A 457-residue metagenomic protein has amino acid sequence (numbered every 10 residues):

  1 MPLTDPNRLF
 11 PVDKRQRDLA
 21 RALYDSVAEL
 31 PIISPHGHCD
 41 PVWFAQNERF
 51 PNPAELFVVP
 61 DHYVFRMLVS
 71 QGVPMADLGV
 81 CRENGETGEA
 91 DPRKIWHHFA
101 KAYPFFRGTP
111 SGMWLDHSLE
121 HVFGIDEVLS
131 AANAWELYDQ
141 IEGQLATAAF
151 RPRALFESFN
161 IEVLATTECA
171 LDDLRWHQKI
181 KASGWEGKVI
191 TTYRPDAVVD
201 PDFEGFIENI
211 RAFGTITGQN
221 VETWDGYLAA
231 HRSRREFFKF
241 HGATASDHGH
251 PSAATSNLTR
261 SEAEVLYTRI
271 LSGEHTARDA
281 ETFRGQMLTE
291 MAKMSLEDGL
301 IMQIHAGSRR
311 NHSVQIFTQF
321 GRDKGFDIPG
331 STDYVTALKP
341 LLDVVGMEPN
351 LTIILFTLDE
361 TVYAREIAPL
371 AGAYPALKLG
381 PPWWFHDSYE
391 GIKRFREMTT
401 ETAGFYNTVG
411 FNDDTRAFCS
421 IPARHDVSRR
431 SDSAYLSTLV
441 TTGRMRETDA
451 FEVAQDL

Functional and structural regions predicted by a protein language model:
P2-I33, G37-D298, M347-T361, A368-L457: Metal-cofactor-binding active-site regions of metalloenzymes
M302-I304: C-terminal amphipathic alpha-helical interaction region
S313: Hard-cation-handling environments
F317-P329: Active-site loop ensemble at the mouth of alpha/beta enzyme cores that anchors a bound cofactor
T332-A337: Divalent-cation-assisted or electrostatically stabilized phosphate/pyrophosphate-binding catalytic cores
K339, R365-A368: Internal, well-ordered alpha-helical scaffold/interface segments that support domain packing or protein-protein contacts
P340-V345: Short, basic/hydrophobic alpha-helical segments
